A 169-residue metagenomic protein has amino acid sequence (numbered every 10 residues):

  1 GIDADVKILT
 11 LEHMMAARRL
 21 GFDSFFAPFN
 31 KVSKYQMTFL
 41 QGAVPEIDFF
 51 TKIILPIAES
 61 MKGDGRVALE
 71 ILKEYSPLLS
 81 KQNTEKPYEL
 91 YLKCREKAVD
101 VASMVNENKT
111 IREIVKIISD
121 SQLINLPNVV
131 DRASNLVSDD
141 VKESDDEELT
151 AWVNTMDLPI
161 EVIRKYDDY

Functional and structural regions predicted by a protein language model:
G1-Y169: The feature marks helicase ATPase cores and/or their adjacent C-terminal helical subdomains in SF1/SF2/AAA+ helicases
